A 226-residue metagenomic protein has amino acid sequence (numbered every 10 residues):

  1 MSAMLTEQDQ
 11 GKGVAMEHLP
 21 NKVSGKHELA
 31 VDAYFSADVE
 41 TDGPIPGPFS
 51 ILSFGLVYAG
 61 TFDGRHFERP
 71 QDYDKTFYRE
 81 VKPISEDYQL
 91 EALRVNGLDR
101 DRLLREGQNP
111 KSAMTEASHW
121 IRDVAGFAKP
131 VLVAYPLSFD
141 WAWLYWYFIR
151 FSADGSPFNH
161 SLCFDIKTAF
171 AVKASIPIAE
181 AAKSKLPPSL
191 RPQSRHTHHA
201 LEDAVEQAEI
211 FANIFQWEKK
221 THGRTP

Functional and structural regions predicted by a protein language model:
M1-M4: Methionine residue identity
K12-S138: Conserved non-catalytic scaffold segment of RNase H-like nuclease domains
D38-E40, D140, D165, D203: Acidic active-site catalytic centers that drive phospho-/nucleotidyl reactions and related ester hydrolyses
P44-P46, A171, E209: Conserved protein kinase catalytic core
Y78-N96, R100-L103, F164-V205: Active-site-proximal helix-loop-helix substrate-binding element of RNase H-like nuclease domains
V131-S138, A142-W143, A182-P226: Acidic, Mg2+-coordinating catalytic module of metal-dependent nucleases/exonucleases that use a two-metal-ion mechanism
S138-S161: Substrate-recognition/cap helix-loop segment adjacent to the acidic, metal-dependent catalytic center of Asp-based
